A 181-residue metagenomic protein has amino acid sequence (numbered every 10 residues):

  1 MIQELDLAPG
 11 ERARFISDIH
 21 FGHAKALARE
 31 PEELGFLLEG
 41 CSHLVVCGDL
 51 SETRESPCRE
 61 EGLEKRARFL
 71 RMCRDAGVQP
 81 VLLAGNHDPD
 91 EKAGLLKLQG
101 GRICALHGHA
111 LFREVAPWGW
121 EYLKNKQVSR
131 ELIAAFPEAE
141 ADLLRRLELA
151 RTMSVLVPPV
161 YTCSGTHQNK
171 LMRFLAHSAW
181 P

Functional and structural regions predicted by a protein language model:
M1-P181: Extended recognition/assembly regions associated with phosphoester-bond processing machinery
